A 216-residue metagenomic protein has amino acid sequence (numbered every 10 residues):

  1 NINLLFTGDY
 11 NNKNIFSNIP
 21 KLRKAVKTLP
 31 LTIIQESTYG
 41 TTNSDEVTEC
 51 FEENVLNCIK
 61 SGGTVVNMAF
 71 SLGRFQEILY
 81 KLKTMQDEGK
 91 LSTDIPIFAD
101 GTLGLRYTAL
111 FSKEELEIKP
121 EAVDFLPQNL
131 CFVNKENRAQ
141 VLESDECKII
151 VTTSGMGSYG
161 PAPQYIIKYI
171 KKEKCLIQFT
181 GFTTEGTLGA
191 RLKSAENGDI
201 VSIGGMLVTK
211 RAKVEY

Functional and structural regions predicted by a protein language model:
N1, G101-I200: A contiguous, basic/glycine-rich beta-loop/short-helix subdomain that forms a polymer-engagement track
N1-P96: His/Asp/Glu-rich metal-coordinating catalytic cores of metallo-dependent phosphodiesterases/hydrolases acting on
L5, T32-I34, F98, I150-V151 (+2 more regions): Hydrophobic/aromatic beta-strand patches that form the interior of the parallel beta-sheet core in alpha/beta enzyme
Y10-N12, T38-G40, L72, G104 (+3 more regions): Short, glycine-/Ser/Thr-/acidic-enriched flexible segments
N14, P20, V26, Y107 (+3 more regions): Solvent-exposed, flexible loop/coil residues
P30, C58-K60, L91-T93, E121-F125 (+2 more regions): Glycine-rich loops and low-complexity Gly/Arg-rich segments that provide flexible linkers or classic glycine-based
S92, D145, K172, T209-R211: Short, well-ordered coil/turn elements that cap or connect secondary structure elements
I200-Y216: Generic long, charged, amphipathic alpha-helical segments
